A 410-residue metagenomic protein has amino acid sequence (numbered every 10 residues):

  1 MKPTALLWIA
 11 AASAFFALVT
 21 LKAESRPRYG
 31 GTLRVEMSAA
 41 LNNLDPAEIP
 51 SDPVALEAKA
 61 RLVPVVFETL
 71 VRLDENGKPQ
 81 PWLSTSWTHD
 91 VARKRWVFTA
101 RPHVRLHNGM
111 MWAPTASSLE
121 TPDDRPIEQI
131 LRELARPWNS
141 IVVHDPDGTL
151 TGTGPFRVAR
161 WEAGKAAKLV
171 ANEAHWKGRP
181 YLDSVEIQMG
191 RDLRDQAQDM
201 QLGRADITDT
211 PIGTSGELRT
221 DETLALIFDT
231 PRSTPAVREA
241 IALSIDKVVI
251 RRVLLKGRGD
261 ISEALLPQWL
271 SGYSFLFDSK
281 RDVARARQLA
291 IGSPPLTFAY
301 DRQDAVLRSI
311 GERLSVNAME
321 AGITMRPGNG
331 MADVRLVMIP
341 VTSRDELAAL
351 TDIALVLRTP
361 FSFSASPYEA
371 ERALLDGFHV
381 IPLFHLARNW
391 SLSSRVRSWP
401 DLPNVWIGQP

Functional and structural regions predicted by a protein language model:
R28, R95, T99, N108-T149 (+1 more regions): Surface-exposed binding/hinge segments that line and control ligand-binding clefts or catalytic entry sites
E36-V91, T151: N-terminal lobe/hinge region of extracytoplasmic solute-binding protein
E133-P180, S184, R191-D195, A284: Gly/Pro-rich hinge or "lid" segments in bacterial periplasmic/extracellular proteins
R157, W390-P410: Long beta-strand-rich cores associated with HINT superfamily self-processing modules
E173-E217, D221: Ligand-site clamp/hinge motif
P231-L270, I310, S366-H379: Periplasmic-binding protein-like
A236, K256, D260-G292, R302-S309: Structural transition elements
L289-T342: Ligand/substrate-recognition segments at binding pockets and active sites
